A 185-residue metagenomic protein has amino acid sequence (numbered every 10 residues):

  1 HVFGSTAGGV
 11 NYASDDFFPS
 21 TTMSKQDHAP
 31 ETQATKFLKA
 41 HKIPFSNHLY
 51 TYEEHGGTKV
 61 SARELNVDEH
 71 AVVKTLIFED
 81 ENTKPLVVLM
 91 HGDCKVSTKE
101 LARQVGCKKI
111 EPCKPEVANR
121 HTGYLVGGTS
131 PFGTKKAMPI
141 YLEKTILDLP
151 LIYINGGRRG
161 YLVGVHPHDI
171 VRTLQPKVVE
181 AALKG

Functional and structural regions predicted by a protein language model:
H1-N11: Extreme N-terminal basic, low-complexity initiation segments that serve as generic localization/processing leaders
N11-G185: Extended, low-hydrophobicity, polar/charged segments
